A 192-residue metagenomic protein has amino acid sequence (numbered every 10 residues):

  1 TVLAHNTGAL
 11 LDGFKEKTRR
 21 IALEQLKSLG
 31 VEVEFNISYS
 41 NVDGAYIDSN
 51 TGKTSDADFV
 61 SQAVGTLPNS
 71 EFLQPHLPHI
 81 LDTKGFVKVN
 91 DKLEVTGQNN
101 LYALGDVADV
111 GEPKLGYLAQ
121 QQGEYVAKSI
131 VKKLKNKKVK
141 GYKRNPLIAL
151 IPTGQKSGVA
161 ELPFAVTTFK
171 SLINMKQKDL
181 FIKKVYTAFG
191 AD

Functional and structural regions predicted by a protein language model:
T1-I37: Rossmann-like dinucleotide-binding cores of NAD(P)H-dependent redox enzymes
A4, E34, S61, Y102-L104 (+1 more regions): Hydrophobic/aromatic beta-strand patches that form the interior of the parallel beta-sheet core in alpha/beta enzyme
T7-A9, F59-P68, G154-S157: Glycine-rich beta-alpha junction loops
F35-Y46: A conserved short coil-to-beta-strand element within the FAD-binding core of flavoproteins
I37, N90-D91, G154: Residues at the C-termini of beta-strands that transition into short coil/loop
N50-G52: Glycine-centered tight beta-turn/hairpin loop motif at sheet-sheet or coil-to-beta transitions
T54-E124, K128: FAD-site-proximal beta/loop scaffold in flavoenzymes
Q122-D192: C-terminal, flexible cofactor-proximal segment of oxidoreductases
